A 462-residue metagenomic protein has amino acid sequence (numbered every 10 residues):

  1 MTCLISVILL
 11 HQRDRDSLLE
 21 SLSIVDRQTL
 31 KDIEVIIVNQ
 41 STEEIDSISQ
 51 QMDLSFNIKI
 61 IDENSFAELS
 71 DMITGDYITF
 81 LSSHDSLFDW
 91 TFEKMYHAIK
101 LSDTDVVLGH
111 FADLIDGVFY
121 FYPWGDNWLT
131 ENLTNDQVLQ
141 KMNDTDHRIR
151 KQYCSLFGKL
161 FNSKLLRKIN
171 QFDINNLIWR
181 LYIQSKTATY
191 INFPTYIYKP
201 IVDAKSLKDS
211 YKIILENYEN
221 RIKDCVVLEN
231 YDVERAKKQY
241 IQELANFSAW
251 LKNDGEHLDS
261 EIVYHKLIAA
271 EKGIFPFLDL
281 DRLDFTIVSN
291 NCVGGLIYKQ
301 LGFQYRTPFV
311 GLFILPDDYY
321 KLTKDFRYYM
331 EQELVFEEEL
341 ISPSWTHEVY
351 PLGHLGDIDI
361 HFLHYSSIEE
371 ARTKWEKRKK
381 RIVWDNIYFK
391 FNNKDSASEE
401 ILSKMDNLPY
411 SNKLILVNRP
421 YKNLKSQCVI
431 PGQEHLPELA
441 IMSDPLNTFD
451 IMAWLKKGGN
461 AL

Functional and structural regions predicted by a protein language model:
M1-I24: N-proximal low-complexity "stem/linker" segments adjacent to membrane-targeting elements
C3-S6, E34, N176: Cell-envelope/extracellular polymer assembly enzymes that use nucleotide-activated donors
S23-D32: Short, acidic, metal-binding catalytic loop of nucleotide-sugar glycosyltransferases
N39-S47: A conserved acidic beta->alpha catalytic loop
Q40, L81-S83, L108: Active-site acidic Asp-centered loop
I78: Short aromatic/hydrophobic "clamp" motif used to bind/position activated sugar donors
S86-F172, W179-R180, Q184, A188 (+1 more regions): Donor-binding/catalytic cores of nucleotide-activated saccharide and glycerol-phosphate transferases/polymerases
S155, I197-P276, L408-P409: C-terminal subregions of glycosyltransferases and related glycan-biosynthesis enzymes
